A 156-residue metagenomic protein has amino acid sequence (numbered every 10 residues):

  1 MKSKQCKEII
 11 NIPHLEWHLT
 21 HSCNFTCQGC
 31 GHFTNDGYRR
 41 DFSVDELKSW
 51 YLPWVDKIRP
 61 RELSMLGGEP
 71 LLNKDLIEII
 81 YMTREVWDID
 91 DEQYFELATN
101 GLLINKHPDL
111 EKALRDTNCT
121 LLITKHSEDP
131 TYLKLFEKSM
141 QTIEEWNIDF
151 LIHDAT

Functional and structural regions predicted by a protein language model:
M1-T99, I104-P108: Conserved alpha-helical substructure of the radical SAM core
N73-T156: Conserved AdoMet/S-adenosylmethionine-binding subsite of the radical SAM
